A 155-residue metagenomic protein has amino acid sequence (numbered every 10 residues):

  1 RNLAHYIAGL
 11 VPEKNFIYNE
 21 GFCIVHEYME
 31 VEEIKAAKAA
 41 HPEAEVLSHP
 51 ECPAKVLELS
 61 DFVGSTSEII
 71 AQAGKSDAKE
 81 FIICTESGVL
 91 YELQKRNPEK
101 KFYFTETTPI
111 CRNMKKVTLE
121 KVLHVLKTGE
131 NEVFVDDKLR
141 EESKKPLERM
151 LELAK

Functional and structural regions predicted by a protein language model:
R1-K155: The feature marks the mature, well-folded catalytic cores of soluble enzymes
